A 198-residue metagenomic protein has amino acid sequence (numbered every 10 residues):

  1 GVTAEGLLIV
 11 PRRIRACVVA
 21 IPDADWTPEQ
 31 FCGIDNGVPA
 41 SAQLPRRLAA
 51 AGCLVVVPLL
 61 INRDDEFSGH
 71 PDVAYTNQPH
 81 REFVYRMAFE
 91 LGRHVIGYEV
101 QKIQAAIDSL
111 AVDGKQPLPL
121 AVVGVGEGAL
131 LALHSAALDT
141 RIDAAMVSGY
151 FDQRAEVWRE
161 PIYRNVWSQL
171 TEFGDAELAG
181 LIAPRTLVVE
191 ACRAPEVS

Functional and structural regions predicted by a protein language model:
G1-R13: N-terminal cap/lid segment of alpha/beta-hydrolase-fold proteins
R15-A111, V125, R154-E160: Cap/lid segment of the alpha/beta-hydrolase catalytic domain
R15-A16, A51-L54, P117-P119, T140-A144 (+1 more regions): Loop/turn elements at helix/coil->beta-strand transitions in domains of secreted/extracellular proteins
P58, S148, E190: The conserved SAM/SAH-binding core of class I Rossmann-like methyltransferase domains, concentrating on the hydrophobic
Q101, A105-L178: Primarily recognizes the serine-hydrolase "nucleophile elbow" in alpha/beta-hydrolase and SGNH/GDSL folds
I162, P195-S198: C-terminal catalytic histidine-bearing segment of alpha/beta-hydrolase fold enzymes
T186-P195: Conserved strand-to-loop "acid loop" that flanks and positions the catalytic carboxylate
